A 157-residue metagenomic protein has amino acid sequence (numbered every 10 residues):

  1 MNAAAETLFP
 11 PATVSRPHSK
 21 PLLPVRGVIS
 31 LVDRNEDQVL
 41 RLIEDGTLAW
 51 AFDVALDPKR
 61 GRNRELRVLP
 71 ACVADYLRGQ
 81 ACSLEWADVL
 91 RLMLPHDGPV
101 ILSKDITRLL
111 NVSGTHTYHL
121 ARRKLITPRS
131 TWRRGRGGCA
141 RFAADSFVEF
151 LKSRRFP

Functional and structural regions predicted by a protein language model:
M1-T7: N-terminal acidic, proline/glycine-rich, low-complexity intrinsically disordered segments
T7-F9, L125: Short intrinsically disordered, low-complexity segments
F9-L42, V89-L120, S153: Polyanion-binding surface elements
H18-L23, G61-V68, G98-I101, R136-F142: Short, exposed beta-strand "edge-strand" segments with a Pro/Gly-rich flavor and a Y/T-containing core
R26, G46, P70-A71, K104 (+2 more regions): Structural detector for helix-capping/boundary residues
D33-L66, L110-A140: Major-groove DNA-recognition helix of helix-turn-helix-type DNA-binding domains
N63-P99, A144-P157: A short, Lys/Arg-enriched interface patch at domain edges and termini
